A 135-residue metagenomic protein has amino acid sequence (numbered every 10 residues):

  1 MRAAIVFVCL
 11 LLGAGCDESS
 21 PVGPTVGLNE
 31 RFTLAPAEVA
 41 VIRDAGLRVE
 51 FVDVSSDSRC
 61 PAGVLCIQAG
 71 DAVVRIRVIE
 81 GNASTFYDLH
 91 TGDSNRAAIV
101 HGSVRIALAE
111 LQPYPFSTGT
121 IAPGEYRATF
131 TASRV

Functional and structural regions predicted by a protein language model:
M1-A4: Positively charged n-region of N-terminal signal peptides that target proteins for export
V6-L10: Hydrophobic helical h-region of N-terminal Sec-dependent signal peptides in bacterial secretory/periplasmic proteins
L12-G15: C-terminal motif of bacterial Sec signal peptides marking the signal peptidase cleavage site
D17-V135: Surface-exposed, beta-sheet-biased, low-hydrophobicity segments with strongly acidic/polar composition
